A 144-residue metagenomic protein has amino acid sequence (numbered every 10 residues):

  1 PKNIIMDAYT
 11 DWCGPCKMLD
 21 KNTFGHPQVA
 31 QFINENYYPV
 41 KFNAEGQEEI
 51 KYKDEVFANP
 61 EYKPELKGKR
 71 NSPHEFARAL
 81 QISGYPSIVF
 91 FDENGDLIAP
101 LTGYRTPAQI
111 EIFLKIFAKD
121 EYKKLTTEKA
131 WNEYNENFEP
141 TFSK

Functional and structural regions predicted by a protein language model:
P1-K17, P39: Short active-site neighborhood of thiol/selenol oxidoreductases, capturing the structured segment around
I5, P39, E75-A79, G84-L101: A short, hydrophobic beta-strand/beta-hairpin element that forms part of a small beta-sheet core
D11, A44-E45, N94, T106: Solvent-exposed coil/turn segments that connect beta secondary-structure elements in extracytoplasmic/periplasmic
P15-N34, A44: Typically the conserved alpha-helix immediately C-terminal to a functionally engaged Cys/Sec in thioredoxin-like
F32-Y52: Structural microenvironment flanking redox-active thiols in thiol-disulfide oxidoreductases
V40, V56-L80: Short, internal strand/loop/helix patches that form the active-site neighborhood or redox-interaction surface
G46-I50, A79-I82, A118: Chalcogenol-based redox active-site neighborhoods
Q81, D92, I98-K144: Non-globular targeting/processing and membrane-anchoring segments
